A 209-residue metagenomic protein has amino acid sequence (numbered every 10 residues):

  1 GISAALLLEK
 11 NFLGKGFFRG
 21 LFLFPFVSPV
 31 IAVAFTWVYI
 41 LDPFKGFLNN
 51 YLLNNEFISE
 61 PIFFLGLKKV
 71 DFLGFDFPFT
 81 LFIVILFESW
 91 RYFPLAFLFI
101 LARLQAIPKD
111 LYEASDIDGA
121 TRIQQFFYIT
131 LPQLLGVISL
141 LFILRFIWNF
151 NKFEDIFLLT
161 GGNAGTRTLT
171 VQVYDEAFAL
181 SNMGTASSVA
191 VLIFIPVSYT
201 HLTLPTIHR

Functional and structural regions predicted by a protein language model:
I2-L202, R209: A structural signal for multi-pass alpha-helical bundles of membrane permease subunits that mediate small-molecule
